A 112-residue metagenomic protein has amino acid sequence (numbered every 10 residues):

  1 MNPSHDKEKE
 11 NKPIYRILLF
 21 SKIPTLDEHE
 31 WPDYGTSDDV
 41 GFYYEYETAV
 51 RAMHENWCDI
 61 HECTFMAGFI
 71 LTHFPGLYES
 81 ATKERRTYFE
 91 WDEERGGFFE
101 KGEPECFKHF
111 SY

Functional and structural regions predicted by a protein language model:
M1-K12, K108-Y112: Short intrinsically disordered terminal tails
M1-N2, L19, G35, H61 (+2 more regions): Intrinsically disordered, low-complexity segments
D6-S37: Short aromatic-glycine-(Arg/Gly/Cys) micro-motifs in beta-strand/loop hairpins
Y15-L19, Y43, A49, M53 (+1 more regions): Hydrophobic beta-strand residues in large extracellular and virion-surface proteins
D33-G35, Y44-T64: A short, charged, amphipathic alpha-helix used as a generic interaction element across diverse proteins
E55-Y112: Short, mixed-charge low-complexity intrinsically disordered segments
